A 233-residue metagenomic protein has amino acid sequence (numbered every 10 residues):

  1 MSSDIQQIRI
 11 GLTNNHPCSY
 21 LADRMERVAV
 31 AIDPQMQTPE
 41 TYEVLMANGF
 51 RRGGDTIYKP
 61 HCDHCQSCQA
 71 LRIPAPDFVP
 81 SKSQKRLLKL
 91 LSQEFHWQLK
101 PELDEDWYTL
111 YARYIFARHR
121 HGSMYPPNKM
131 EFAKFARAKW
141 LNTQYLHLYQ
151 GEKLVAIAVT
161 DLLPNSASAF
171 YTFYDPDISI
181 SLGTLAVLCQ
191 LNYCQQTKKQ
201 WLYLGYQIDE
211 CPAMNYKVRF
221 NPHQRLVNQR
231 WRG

Functional and structural regions predicted by a protein language model:
S2-Q35, E40-E43, A47, R51 (+3 more regions): Conserved donor-binding loop and adjoining core beta-sheet/short helix segment in diverse acyl/aminoacyl transferases
G53, H147, W201-G205: A structural signal for short, well-ordered beta-strand segments and their strand-loop junctions that often border
T56-D63, I73-S179, R219-F220: A conserved beta-strand-loop-helix scaffold within acyl/acetyltransferase catalytic domains
P60, Q69-P76, W201-G233: Active-site/acyl-donor-binding loops of N-acyltransferases
Y111, V187-Q190, K217: Residue-level preference for non-acidic, small/hydrophobic
A167, D175-S181, K199-E210: Nucleic-acid nuclease catalytic cores
S179-L191: Conserved acetyl-CoA-binding loop-helix of GNAT-fold acetyltransferases
L188-Q200: Conserved acyl-CoA
